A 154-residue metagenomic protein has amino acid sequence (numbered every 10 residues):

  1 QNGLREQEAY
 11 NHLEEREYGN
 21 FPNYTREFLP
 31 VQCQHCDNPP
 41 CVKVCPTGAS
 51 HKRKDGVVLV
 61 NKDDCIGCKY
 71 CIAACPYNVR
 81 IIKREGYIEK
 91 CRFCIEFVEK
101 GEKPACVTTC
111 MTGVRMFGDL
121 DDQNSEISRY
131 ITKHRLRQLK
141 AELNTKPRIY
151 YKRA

Functional and structural regions predicted by a protein language model:
Q1-A154: Non-ligating segments of multi-cofactor redox enzymes
